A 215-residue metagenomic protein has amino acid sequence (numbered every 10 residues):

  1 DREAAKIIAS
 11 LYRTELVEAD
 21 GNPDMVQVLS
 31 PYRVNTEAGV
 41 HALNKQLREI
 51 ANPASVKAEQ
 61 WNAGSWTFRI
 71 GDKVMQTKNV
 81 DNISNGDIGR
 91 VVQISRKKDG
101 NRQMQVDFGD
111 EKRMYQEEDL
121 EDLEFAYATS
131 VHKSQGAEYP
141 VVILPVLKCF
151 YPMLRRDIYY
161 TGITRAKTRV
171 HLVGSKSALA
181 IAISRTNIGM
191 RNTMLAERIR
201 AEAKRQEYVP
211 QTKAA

Functional and structural regions predicted by a protein language model:
D1-N82, V92-I94, E202, V209-K213: Conserved helicase motor core of P-loop NTPases
D87-A215: C-terminal accessory regions
